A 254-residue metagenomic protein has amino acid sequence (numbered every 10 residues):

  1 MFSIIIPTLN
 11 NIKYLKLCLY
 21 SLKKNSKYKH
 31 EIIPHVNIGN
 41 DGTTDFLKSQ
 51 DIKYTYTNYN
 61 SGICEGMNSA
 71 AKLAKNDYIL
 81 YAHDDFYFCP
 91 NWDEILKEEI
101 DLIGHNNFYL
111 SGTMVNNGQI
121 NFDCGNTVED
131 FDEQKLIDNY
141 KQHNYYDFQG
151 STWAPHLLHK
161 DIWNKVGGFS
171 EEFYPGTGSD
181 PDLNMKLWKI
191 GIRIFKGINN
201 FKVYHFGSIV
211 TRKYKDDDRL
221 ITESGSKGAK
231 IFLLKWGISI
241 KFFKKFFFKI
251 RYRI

Functional and structural regions predicted by a protein language model:
Y20-K29: Short, acidic, metal-binding catalytic loop of nucleotide-sugar glycosyltransferases
Y28, V36-D45: A conserved acidic beta->alpha catalytic loop
T57-A74: Glycine-rich, basic loop-to-helix element that forms the pyrophosphate-binding segment of sugar-nucleotide handling
C64, I137-D161: A recurrent flexible, glycine/aromatic-enriched loop bordering the glycosyltransferase active site that acts as
I79: Short aromatic/hydrophobic "clamp" motif used to bind/position activated sugar donors
P90-V128: Conserved donor NDP-sugar-binding/catalytic core segment of glycosyltransferases
V115, Y174, K196-R219: Active-site donor/metal-binding and catalytic loop motifs of nucleotide-sugar-dependent glycosylation enzymes
G150-S151, P155-H156, I162-G167, F173-F201: A short, conserved alpha-helix in the catalytic core of glycosyltransferases
